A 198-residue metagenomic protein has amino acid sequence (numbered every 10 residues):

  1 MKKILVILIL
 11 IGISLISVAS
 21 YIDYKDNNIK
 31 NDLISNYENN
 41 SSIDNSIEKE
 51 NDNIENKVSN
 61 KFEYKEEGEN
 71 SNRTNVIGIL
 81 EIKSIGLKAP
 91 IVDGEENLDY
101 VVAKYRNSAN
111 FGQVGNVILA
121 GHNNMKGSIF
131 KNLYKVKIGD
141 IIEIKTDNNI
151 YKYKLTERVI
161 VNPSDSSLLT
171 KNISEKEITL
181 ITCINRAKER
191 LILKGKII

Functional and structural regions predicted by a protein language model:
K2, V6-I198: Solvent-exposed, non-transmembrane regions of membrane-associated and secreted proteins
